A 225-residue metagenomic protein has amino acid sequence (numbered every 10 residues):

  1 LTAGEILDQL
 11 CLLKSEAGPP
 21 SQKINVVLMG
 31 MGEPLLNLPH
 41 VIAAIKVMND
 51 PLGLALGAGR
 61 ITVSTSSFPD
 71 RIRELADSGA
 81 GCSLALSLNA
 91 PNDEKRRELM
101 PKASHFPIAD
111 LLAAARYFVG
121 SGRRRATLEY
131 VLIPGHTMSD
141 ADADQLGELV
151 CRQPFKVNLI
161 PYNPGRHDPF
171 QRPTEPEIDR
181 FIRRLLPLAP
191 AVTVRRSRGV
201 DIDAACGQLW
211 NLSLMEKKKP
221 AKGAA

Functional and structural regions predicted by a protein language model:
L1-E5: Canonical Radical SAM [4Fe-4S] cluster-binding loop centered on the CxxxCxxC motif and its immediate flanking residues
L12-A189: Conserved AdoMet/S-adenosylmethionine-binding subsite of the radical SAM
V26-L28, R195, D203: Short glycine- and Lys/Arg-enriched binding-loop motifs that mark or flank ligand-binding interfaces
L159, T193-R196: A structural preference for short, hydrophobic beta-strand core positions in alpha/beta folds
P176, R180, S197, D201-A204: Short, charged alpha-helical segments
P187, G199-A225: Radical SAM enzyme core and accessory elements
